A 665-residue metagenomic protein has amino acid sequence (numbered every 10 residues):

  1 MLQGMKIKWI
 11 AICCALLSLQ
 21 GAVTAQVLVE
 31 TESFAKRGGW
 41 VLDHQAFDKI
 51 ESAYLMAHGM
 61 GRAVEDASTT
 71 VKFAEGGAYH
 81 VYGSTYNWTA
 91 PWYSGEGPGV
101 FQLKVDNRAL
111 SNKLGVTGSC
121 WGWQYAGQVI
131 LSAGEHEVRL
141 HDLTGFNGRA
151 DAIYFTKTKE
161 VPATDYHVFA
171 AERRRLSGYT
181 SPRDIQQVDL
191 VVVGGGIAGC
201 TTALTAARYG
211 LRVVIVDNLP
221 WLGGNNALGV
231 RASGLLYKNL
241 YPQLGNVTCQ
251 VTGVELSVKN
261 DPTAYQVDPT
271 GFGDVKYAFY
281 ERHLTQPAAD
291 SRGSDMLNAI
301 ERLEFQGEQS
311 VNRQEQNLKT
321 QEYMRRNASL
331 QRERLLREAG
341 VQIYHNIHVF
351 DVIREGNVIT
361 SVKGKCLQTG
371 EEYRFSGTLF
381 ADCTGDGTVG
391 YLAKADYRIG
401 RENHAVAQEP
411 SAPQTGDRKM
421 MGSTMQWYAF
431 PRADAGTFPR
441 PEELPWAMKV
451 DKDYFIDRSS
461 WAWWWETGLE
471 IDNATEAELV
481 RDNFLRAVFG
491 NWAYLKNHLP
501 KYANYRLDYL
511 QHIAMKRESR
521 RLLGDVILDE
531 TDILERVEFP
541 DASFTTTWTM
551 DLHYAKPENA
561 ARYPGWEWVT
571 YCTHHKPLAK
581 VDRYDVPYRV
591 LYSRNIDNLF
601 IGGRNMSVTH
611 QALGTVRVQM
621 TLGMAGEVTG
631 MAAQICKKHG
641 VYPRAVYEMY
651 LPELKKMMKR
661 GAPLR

Functional and structural regions predicted by a protein language model:
M1-A11: Bacterial N-terminal signal peptides that target proteins for export
A11-Q20: Bacterial N-terminal signal peptides
A25-Y179: Extracytoplasmic
T180-P182, N225-N226, Y280, E304 (+7 more regions): Flavin (FAD/FMN)-binding glycine-rich loop and adjacent Rossmann-like elements that form
D184-G196: Beta1/beta-strand and adjacent pyrophosphate-binding region of the FAD-binding site in flavoprotein oxidoreductases
G199: N-terminal Rossmann-fold NAD(P) dinucleotide-binding loop
T205, R212, N218-D351, R398 (+1 more regions): Conserved N-terminal/central alpha/beta ligand/cofactor-binding core
